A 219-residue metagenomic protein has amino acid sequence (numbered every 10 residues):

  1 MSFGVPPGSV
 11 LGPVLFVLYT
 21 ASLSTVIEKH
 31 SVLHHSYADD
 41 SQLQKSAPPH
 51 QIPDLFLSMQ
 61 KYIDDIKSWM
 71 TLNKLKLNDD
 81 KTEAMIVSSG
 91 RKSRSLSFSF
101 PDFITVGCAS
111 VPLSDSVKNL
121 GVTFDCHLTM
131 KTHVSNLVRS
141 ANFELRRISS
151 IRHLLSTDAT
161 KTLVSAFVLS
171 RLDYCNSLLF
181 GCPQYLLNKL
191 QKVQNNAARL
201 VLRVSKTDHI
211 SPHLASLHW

Functional and structural regions predicted by a protein language model:
M1-L15, Q44-H50, C126-H127, S149-S156 (+1 more regions): Short, conserved non-catalytic motifs in the polymerase core
G8, L23, D39-S41, M59 (+9 more regions): Mobile genetic element proteins and their domesticated derivatives, centered on retroelements and DNA transposons
P13-Q44: Active-site palm subdomain of RNA-directed nucleic acid polymerases
S41-K67, T71, S89, F180-G181: Catalytic palm subdomain of template-directed nucleic-acid polymerases, centered on the conserved carboxylate motif
K61, L72-D115: Short, conserved micro-motifs composed of acidic
D65-I66, L72, D79-D80, L172-L187: Charged boundary/loop elements
K67-I86, K92, K189-W219: Short, charged alpha-helical motifs in flexible N/C-terminal segments and linkers
C108-L179: Basic, alpha-helical interaction scaffolds
